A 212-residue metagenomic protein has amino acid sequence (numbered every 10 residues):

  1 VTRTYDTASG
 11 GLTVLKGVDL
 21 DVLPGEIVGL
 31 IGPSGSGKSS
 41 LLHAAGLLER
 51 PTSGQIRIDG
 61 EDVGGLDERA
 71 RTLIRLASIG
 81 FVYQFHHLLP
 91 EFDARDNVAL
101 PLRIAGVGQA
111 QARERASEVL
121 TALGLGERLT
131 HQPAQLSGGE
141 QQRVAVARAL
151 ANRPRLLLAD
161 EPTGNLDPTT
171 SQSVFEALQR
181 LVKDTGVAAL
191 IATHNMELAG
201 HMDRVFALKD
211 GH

Functional and structural regions predicted by a protein language model:
V1-H201, V205-L208: ABC family nucleotide-binding domain
D210-H212: Conserved switch/coupling elements of ABC/ABC-like ATPase nucleotide-binding domains
